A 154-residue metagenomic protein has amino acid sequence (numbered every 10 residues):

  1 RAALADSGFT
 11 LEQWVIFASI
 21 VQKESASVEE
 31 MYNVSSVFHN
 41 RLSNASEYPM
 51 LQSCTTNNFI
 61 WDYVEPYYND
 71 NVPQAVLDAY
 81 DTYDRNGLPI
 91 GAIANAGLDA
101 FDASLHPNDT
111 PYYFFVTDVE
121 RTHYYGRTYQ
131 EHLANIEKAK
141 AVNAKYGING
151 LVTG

Functional and structural regions predicted by a protein language model:
R1-G154: Bacterial extracytoplasmic/cell-wall-associated proteins, especially those involved in peptidoglycan
